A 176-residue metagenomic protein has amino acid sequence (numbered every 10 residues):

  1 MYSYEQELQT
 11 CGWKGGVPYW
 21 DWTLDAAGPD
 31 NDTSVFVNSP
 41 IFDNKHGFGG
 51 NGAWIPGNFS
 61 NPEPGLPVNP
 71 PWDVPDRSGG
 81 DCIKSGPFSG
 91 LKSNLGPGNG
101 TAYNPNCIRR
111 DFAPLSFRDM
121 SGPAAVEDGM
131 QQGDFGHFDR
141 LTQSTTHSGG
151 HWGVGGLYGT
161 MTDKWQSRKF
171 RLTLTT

Functional and structural regions predicted by a protein language model:
Y2-T176: C-terminal accessory segments of proteins
